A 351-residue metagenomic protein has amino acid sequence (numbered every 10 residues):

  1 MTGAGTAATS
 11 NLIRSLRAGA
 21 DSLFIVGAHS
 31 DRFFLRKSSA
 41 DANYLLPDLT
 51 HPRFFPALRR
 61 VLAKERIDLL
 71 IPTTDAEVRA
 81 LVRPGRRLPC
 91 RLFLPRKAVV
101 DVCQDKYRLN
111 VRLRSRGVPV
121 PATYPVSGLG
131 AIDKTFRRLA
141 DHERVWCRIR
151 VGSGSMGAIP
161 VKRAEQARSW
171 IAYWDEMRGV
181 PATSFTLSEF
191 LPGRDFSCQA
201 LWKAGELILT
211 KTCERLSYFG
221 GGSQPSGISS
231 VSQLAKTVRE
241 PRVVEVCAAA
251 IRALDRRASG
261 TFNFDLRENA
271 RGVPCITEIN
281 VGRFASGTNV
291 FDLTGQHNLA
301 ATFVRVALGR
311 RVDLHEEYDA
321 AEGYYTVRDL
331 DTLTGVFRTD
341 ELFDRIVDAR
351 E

Functional and structural regions predicted by a protein language model:
M1-D31, E65-R66, G179, A204-E206 (+2 more regions): Preference for protein termini
M1-P95, G130: ATP-binding N-terminal substructure of ATP-dependent carboxylate-amine bond-forming enzymes
R36-S38, R53-P56, D101-Y107, S155 (+1 more regions): Short, charged, surface-exposed secondary-structure boundary motifs
E65, F219, R239-E351: ATP-dependent carboxylate activation and anion-phosphoryl transfer catalytic cores that bind Mg-ATP to form
V100-F185, P192, A204, V244-E245: Active-site nucleotide/adenylate-binding loops and adjacent lid/helix of ATP-dependent enzymes
P160, E189, A200, L266-E268: Conserved hydrophobic "DFG−1" position in protein kinase catalytic cores
E165, S169-D175, A182, S188-D195 (+2 more regions): ATP-dependent carboxylate/phosphate-activation module, predominantly the ATP-grasp catalytic core and closely related
